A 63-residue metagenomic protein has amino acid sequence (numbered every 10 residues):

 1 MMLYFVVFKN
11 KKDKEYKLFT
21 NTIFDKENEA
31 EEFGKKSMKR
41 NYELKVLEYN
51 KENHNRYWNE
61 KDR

Functional and structural regions predicted by a protein language model:
M1-T20: Short aromatic-glycine-(Arg/Gly/Cys) micro-motifs in beta-strand/loop hairpins
F8-K9, D25, E48: Intrinsic disorder/low-complexity segments, especially N-terminal tails and targeting/processing regions
E15-N28, S37, E43: A short, exposed loop/beta-hairpin motif centered on an aromatic-Gly-Thr core
E31-R63: Short, mixed-charge low-complexity intrinsically disordered segments
